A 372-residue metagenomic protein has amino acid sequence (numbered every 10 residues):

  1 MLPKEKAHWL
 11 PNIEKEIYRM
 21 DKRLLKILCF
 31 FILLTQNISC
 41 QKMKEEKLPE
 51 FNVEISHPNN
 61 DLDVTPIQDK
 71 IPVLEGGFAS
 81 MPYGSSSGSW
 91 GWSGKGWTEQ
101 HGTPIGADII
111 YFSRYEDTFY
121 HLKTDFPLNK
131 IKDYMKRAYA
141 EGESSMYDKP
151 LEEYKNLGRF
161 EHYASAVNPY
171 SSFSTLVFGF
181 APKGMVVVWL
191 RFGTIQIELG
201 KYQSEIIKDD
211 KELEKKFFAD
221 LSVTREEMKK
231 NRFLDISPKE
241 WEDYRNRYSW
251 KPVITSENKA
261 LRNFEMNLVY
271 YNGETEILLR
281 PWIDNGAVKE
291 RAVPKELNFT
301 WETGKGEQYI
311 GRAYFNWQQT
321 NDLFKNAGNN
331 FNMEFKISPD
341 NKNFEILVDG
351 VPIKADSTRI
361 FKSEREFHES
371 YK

Functional and structural regions predicted by a protein language model:
K22-F30: Sec-dependent signal peptide recognition, specifically the positively charged N-region followed immediately by
Q36-S39: C-terminal motif of bacterial Sec signal peptides marking the signal peptidase cleavage site
N52-T65, V253-L261: Structural motif
I67-S113, L261-Y314: Tryptophan-paired
L122-D133, Y139-S145, G311-N321: Short beta-strand elements
Y134-D243, K325-K372: Compositionally biased low-complexity segments at domain edges in trafficked proteins and select soluble regulators
V269, E274-K372: Extended, charged low-complexity segments that frequently continue into or abut oligomerization scaffolds
